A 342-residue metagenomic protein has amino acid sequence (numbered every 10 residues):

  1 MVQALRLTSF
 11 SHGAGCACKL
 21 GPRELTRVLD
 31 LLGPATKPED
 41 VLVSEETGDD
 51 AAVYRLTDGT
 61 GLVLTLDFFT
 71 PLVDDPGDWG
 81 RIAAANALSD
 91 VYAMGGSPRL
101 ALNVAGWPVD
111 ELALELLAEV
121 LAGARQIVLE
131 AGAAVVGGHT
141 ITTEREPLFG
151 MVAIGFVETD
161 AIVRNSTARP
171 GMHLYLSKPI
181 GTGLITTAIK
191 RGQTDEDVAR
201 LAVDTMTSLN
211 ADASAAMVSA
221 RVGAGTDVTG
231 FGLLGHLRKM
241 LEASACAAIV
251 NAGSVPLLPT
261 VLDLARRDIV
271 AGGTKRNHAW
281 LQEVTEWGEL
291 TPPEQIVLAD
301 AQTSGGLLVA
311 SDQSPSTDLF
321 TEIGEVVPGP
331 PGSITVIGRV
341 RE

Functional and structural regions predicted by a protein language model:
M1-A93, A133, R169-L174, F320-T321 (+2 more regions): N-terminal glycine-rich phosphate/pyrophosphate-binding loops that anchor nucleotide-derived ligands and cofactors
V2-G13, E24-R27, P34, E39 (+4 more regions): Glycine-/charge-enriched secondary-structure boundary and capping motifs
A17-C18, S166, S177, A202 (+4 more regions): Glycine- and other small-residue-rich loops at beta-strand/loop junctions that grip anionic moieties
V41-V43, A51-Y54, S89-A93, R125 (+6 more regions): A generic local secondary-structure boundary/capping motif
A52-V63, T207-A213, H278-G288: Acidic-glycine-rich active-site phosphate/pyrophosphate-binding loop
L56-V73, D78-R81, S97-T194, E325 (+1 more regions): Glycine-rich anion-binding loops of enzyme active sites
P76-L102, E119-E130, L209-R221, L233-K239: Small-aliphatic-rich amphipathic alpha-helix that forms the alpha element of a beta-alpha
V152-A161, D197-M217, L290: Active-site glycine-rich loop that binds ribose-phosphate moieties when present
